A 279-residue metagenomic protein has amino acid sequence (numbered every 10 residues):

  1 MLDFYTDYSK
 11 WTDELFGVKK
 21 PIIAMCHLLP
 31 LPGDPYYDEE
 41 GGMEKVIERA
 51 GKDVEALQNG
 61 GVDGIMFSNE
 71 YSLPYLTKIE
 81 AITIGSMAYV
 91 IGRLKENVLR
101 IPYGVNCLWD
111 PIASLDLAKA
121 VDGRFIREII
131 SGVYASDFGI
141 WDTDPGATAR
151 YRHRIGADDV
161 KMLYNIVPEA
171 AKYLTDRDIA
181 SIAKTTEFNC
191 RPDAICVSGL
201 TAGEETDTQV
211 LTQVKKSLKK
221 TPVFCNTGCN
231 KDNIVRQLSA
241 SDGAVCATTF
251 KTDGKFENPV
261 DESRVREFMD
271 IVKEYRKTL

Functional and structural regions predicted by a protein language model:
M1-M43, A149, H153-R154: N-terminal amphipathic alpha-helix/helix-capping segment at the start of soluble metabolic enzymes
V18, A24-M25, L76-V105, T143-Y164 (+2 more regions): Alpha-helix-loop-beta-strand connector modules within alpha/beta enzyme cores
I22-C26, I65-F67, Y103-V105, I126-E128 (+4 more regions): Hydrophobic faces of well-ordered beta-strands that scaffold small-molecule active sites in alpha/beta enzyme cores
H27-K52, Y103-D110, Y164-A180, F224-N230: Active-site mouth loops of central-metabolism enzymes
L31, A113, L117-A194: Conserved anion-binding
G61-S86, V133-F138, P192-E205, T252-K255: Glycine-rich, proline-tolerant flexible connector loops at the mouths of alpha/beta enzymes
D110-D122, S181-I182, V214-C246: Catalytic cores of alpha/beta
D176-A194, A202-K219, D232: Short loop-to-alpha-helix "cap/lid" segments that border enzyme active sites across diverse enzyme classes
